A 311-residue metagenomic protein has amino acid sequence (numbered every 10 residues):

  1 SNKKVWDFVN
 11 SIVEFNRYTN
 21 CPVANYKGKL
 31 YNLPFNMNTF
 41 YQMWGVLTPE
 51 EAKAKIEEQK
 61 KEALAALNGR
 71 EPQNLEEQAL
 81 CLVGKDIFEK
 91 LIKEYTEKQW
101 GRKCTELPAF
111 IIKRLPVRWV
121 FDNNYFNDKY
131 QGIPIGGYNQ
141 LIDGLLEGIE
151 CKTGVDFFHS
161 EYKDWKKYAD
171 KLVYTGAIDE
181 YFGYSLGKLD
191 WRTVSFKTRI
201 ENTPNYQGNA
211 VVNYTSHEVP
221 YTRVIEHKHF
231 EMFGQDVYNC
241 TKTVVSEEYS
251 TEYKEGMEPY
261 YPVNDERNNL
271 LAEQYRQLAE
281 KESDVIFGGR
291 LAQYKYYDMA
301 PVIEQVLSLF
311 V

Functional and structural regions predicted by a protein language model:
S1-Y31: N-terminal FAD cofactor-binding segment of flavoenzymes
I12, L186-L189, P301-I303: Short, glycine/charged-enriched secondary-structure capping and boundary segments
E14, E150-K152, D284: Conserved beta-strand segments of alpha/beta enzyme cores
N20, A24-P34, N38-K171, F182: Active-site/ligand-binding neighborhood in enzyme catalytic cores
F158-L278: Mid-domain catalytic core of redox enzymes that form a hydrophobic substrate pocket/lid adjacent to a catalytic redox
E258-V311: C-terminal catalytic lobe of FAD-dependent flavoproteins
